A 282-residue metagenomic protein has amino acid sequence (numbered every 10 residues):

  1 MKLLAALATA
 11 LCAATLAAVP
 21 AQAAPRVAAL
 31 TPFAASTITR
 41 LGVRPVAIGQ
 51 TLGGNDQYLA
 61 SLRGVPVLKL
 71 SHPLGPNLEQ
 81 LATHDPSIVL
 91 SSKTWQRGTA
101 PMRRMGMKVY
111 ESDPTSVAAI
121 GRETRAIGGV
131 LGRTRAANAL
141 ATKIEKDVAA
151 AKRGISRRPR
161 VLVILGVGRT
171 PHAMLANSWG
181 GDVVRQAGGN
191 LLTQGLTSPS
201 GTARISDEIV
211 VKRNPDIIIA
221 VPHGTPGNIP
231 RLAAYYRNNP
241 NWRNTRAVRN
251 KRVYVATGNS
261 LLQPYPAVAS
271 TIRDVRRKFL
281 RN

Functional and structural regions predicted by a protein language model:
A6-T15: Bacterial N-terminal signal peptides
A17-A23: Sec/Tat signal peptide C-region and signal peptidase I cleavage site
P25-L41, A136-N190: Basic- and aromatic-lined ligand-binding clefts that recognize polyanionic substrates
R26, P32-Q80, H84: A short, structured surface patch at a secondary-structure boundary
L30, G121-G129, N138, V221-N282: Structured C-terminal subdomain patch of bacterial secreted/periplasmic proteins
T31, Q50, K93, L165 (+3 more regions): Short secondary-structure boundary segments
D56, T99, D113-A126, R160-D182 (+1 more regions): Extracytoplasmic ligand-binding site segments that recognize negatively charged/polar headgroups
L78, A82-S91, M107, D207-A220: Proline-aspartate-enriched helix->loop->beta-strand connector
